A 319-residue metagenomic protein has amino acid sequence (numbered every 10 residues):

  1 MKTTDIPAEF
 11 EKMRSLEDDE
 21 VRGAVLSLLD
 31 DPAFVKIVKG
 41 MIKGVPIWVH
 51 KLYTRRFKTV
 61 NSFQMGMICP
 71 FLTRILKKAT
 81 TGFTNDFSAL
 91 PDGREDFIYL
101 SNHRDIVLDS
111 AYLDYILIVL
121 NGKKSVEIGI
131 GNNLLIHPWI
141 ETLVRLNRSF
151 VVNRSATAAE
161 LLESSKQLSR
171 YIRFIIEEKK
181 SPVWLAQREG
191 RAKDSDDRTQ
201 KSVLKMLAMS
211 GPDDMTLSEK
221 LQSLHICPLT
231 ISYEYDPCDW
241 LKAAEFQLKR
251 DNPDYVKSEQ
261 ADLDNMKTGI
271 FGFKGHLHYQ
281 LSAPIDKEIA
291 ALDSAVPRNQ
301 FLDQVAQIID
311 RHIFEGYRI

Functional and structural regions predicted by a protein language model:
M1-F97, H103-D114, I118, S125 (+2 more regions): Membrane-anchoring hydrophobic helices of lipid-metabolizing enzymes
M13-L16, I37, R56, N102 (+6 more regions): Generic signature of intrinsically disordered, low-complexity segments enriched in small/polar residues
M41, I116-L117, I285, I313-G316: Generic structural signal for hydrophobic core residues of well-folded globular domains
K58-S62, S155-L162, D194, V296-D303: Charge-dense, low-complexity intrinsically disordered segments
C69, K166-S169, D303, Q307-D310: Generic alpha-helical structural signal
F71-I285: Soluble catalytic domains of membrane acyltransferases
H278, S282, I289-I319: C-terminal hydrophobic structural anchor segments that stabilize assembly/packing rather than catalytic chemistry
